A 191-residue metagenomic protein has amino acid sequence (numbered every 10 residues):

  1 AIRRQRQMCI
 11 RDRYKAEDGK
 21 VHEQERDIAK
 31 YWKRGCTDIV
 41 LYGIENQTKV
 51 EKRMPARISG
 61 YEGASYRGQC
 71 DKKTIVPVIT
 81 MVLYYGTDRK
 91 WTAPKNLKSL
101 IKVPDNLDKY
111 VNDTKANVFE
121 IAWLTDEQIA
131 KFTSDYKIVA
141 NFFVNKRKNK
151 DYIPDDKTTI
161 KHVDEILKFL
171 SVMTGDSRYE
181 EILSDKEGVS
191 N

Functional and structural regions predicted by a protein language model:
R3-Q7, R11-N191: Elongated, amphipathic alpha-helical interaction scaffolds
